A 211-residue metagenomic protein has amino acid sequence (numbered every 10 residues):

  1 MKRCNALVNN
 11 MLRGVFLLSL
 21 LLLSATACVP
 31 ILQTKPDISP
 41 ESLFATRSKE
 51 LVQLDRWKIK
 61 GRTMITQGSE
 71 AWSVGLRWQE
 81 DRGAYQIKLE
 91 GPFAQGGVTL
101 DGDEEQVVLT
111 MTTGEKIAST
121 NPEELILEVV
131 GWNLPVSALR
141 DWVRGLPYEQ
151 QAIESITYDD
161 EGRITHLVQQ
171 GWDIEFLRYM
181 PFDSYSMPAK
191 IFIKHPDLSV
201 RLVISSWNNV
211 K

Functional and structural regions predicted by a protein language model:
M1-C28: Sec-dependent bacterial lipoprotein signal peptides
L22-A45: Bacterial Sec signal peptide processing site at the extreme N-terminus
K49-G68: A short, Trp-centered hydrophobic/proline-enriched beta-strand micro-motif
K58-K60, W72, Q79, A84 (+2 more regions): Beta-strand-dominated lipid-handling architectures at cellular/organellar boundaries
Q67-A71, P92-Q95, P196-S199: Solvent-exposed loop/turn segments connecting transmembrane beta-strands in outer-membrane beta-barrel proteins
A84-N133: An acidic-aromatic
E123-G145, A152: Long, charged/polar, surface-exposed segments that mediate recognition or autoinhibition
V143-K211: Gly/Pro-enriched, hydrophobic low-complexity segments that function as extracytoplasmic propeptides/linkers
